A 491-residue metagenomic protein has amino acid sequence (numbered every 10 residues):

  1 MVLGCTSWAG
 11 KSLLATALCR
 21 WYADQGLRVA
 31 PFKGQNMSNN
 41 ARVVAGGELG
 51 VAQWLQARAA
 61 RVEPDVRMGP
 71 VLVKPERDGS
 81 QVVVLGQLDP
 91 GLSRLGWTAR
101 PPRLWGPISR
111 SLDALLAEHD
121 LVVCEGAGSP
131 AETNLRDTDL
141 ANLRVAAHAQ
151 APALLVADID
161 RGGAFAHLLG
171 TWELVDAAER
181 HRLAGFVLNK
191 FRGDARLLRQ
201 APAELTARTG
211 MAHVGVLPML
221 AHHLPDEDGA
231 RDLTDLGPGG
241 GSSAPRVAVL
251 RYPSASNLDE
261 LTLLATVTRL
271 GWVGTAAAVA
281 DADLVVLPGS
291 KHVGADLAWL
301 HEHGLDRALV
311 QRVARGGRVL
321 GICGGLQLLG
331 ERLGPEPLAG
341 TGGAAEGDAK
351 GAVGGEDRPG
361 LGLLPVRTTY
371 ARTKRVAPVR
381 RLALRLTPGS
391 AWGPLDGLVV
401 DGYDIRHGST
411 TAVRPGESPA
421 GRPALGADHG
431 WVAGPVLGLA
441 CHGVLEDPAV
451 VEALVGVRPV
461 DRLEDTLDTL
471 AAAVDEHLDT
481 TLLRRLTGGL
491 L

Functional and structural regions predicted by a protein language model:
M1-V313, R318, P335, E346-G347 (+2 more regions): Flexible phosphate-sensing "switch/lid" loops adjacent to ATP/NTP-binding sites across phosphate-transfer
C323: Catalytic nucleophile serine of serine hydrolases, specifically the conserved "nucleophile elbow" pentapeptide
L328: Conserved catalytic-site region of short-chain dehydrogenase/reductase
L333, P337-G342, D348-K374, V379-R380: Class I SAM-dependent methyltransferase SAM-binding "motif I" and its flanking Rossmann-like core
V379-T387: Metal-dependent peptidase/peptidase-like ectodomains
